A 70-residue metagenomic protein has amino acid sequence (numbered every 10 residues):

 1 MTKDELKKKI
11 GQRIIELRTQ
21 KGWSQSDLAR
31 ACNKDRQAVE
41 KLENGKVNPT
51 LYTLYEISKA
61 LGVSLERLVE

Functional and structural regions predicted by a protein language model:
M1-K9: A detector for short, charged/polar N-terminal pre-domain segments
K8, T19-Q20, N48: Short amphipathic helical patch at the helix-1/turn junction of helix-turn-helix
Q12-A31, E56: Short basic helix-loop element that most often maps to the first helix and adjoining turn of HTH DNA-binding modules
I14, L28-A29, V39-L42, L68: Conserved hydrophobic/aromatic packing and binding residues within compact polymer-binding modules
N33-V47: Recognition helix of helix-turn-helix/homeodomain-like DNA-binding domains that insert into the DNA major groove
N44, V63, E70: Short, conserved catalytic or interaction motifs in soluble domains
T50-R67: DNA major-groove recognition helix of helix-turn-helix/homeodomain DNA-binding modules
